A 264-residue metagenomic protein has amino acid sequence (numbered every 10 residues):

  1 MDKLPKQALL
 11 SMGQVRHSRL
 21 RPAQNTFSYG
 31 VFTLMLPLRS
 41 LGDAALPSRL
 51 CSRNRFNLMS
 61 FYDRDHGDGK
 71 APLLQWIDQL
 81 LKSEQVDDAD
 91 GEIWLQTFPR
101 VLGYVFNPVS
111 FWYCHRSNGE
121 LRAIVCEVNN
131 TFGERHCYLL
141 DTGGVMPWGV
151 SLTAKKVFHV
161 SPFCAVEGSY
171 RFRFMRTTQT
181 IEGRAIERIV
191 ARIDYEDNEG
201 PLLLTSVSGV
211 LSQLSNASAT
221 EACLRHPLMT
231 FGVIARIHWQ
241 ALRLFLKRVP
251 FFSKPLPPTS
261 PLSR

Functional and structural regions predicted by a protein language model:
M1-R264: Mature, function-bearing regions of proteins
